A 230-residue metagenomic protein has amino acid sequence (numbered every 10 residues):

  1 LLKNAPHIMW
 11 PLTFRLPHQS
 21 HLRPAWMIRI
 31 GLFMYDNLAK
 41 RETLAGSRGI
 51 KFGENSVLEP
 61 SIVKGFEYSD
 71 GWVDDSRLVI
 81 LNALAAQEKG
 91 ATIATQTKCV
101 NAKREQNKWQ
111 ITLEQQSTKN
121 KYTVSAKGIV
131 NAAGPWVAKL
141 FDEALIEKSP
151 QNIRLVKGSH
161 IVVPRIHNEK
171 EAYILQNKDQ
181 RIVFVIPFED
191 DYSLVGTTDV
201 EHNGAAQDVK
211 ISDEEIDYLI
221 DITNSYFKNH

Functional and structural regions predicted by a protein language model:
L1-E54: Dinucleotide-binding Rossmann-like beta1-alpha1 core, especially the glycine-rich loop that anchors the ADP
L2-H7, E88-T92, N224-N229: Generic secondary-structure signature for well-ordered alpha-helical cores
M9-W10, C99, T123-V124, N131-H230: Active-site substrate-recognition segment that forms the wall of the catalytic cavity or substrate channel
L32-L81, T92: Short linear elements at protein peripheries
F66-G128, I220: Helical element adjacent to the flavin cofactor pocket in flavoenzyme catalytic cores
